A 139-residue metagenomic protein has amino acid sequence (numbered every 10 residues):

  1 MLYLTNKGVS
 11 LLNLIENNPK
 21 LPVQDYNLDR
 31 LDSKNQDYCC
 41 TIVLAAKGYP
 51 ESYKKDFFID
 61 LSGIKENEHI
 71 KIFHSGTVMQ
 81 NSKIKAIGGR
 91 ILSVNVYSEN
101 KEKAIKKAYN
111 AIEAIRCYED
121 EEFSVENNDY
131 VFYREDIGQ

Functional and structural regions predicted by a protein language model:
M1-H69, Q80: Active-site "cap" helix and flanking loop/linker of ATP-utilizing ligase/carboxylase catalytic domains
K7, S62, S75, I87-G88: Feature targets compositionally biased, intrinsically disordered low-complexity regions with long contiguous runs
G8, L12, K47-Y49, F73 (+2 more regions): Aromatic-residue detector
L61-N67, I72-H74, V94, E102: RNase H-like, Mg2+-dependent phosphodiesterase core, and more generally RNA phosphate-backbone-engaging helix-loop
T77-N81, A86-Q139: Generic C-terminus detector
